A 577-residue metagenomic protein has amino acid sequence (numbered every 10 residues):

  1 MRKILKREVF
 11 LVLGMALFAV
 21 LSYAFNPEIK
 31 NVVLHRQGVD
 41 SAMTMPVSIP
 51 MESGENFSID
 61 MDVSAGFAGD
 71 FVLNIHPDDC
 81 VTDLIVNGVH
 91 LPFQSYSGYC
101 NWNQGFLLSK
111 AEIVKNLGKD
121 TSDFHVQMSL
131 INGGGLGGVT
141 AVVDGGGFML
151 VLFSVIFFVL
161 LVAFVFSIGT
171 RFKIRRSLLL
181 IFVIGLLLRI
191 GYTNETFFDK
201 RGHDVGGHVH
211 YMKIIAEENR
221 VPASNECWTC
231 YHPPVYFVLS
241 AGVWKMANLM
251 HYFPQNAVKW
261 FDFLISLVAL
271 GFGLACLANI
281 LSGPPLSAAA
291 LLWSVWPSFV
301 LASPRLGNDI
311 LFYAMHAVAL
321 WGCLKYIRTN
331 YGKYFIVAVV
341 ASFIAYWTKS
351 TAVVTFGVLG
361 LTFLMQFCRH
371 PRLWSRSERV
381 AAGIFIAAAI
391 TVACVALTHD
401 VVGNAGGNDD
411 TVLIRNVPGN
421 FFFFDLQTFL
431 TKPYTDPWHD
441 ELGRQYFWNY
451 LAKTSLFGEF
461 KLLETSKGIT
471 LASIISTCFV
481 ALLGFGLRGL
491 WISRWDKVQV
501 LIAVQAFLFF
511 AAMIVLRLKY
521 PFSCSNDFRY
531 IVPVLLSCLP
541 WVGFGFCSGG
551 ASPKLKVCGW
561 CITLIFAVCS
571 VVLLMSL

Functional and structural regions predicted by a protein language model:
V63-N87, V126-L130: Aromatic-lined ligand-binding clefts that engage carbohydrates, nucleic acids, or primary amines
V159-F166, N256-L281, A314, V318 (+1 more regions): Transmembrane-helix motifs of polytopic, lipid-linked glycan transferases
A163-I168, H370, Y450-Q499, A503: Hydrophobic, aromatic-rich transmembrane alpha-helices and their immediate juxtamembrane boundary segments
R171, G322-R328, T355-A389, A393 (+2 more regions): Perimembrane helix-loop-helix junctions
R176, Y252-N256, G273-V295, A314 (+1 more regions): Transmembrane-helix signature of polytopic, membrane-embedded enzymes that assemble or transfer cell-envelope glycans
G185-L188, A289-S294, S342-Y346: Short helix- or helix-capping micro-motifs that position conserved polar/aromatic residues at function-defining sites
I190-E195, V205-Y231, V235, V243-M246: Extracytosolic helix-loop segments that constitute the early lumenal/periplasmic catalytic or substrate-binding loops
P234, V238, N248-G271, I469-S473: Loop-to-helix entry region of an early transmembrane alpha helix in multi-pass inner-membrane enzymes
